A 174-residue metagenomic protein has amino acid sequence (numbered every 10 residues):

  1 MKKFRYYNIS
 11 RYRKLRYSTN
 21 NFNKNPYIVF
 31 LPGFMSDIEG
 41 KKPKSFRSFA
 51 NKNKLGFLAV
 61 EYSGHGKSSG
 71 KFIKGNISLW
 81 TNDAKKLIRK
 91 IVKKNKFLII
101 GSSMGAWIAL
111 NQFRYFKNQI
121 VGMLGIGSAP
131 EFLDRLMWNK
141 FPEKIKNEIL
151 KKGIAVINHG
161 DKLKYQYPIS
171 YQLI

Functional and structural regions predicted by a protein language model:
M1-F22: N-terminal cap/lid segment of alpha/beta-hydrolase-fold proteins
N25-G33: Short beta-strand element of the alpha/beta-hydrolase
M35-K41: Short substrate-entry loop that stabilizes the transition state in hydrolases
P43, R47-S69: Conserved alpha/beta-hydrolase
G66-I91: Catalytic nucleophile-loop/oxyanion-hole region of alpha/beta-hydrolase and closely related hydrolase-like folds
I99-G101, I126: Short beta-strand immediately N-terminal to the catalytic nucleophile in serine-hydrolase-like folds
G101-A109: Gly/Ala-rich beta-loop-alpha elbow adjacent to hydrolase catalytic centers
W107, Q119-I174: The alpha/beta-hydrolase serine catalytic core
